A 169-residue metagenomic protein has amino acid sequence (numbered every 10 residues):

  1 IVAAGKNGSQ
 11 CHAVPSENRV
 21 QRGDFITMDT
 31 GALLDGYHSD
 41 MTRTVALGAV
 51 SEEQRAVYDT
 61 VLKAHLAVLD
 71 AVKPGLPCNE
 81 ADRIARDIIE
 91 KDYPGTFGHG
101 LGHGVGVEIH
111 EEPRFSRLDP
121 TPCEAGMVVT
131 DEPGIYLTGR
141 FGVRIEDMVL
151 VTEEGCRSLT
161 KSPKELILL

Functional and structural regions predicted by a protein language model:
I1-L169: Active-site neighborhoods and metal-handling regions in enzymes and metal-associated proteins
